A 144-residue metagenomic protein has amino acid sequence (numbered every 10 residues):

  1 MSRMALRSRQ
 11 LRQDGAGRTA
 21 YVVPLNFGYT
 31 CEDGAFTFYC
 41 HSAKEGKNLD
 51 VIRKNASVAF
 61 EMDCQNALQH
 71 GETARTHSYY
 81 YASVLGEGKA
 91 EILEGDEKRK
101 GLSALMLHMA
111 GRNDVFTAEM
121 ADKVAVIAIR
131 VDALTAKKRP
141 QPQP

Functional and structural regions predicted by a protein language model:
M1-A5, I52-R53: Soluble sensory domains of the PAS superfamily and closely related sensory modules
M1-R3, A16, H77, A118: Residues embedded in well-ordered secondary-structure elements
R3-K44: Short beta-strand segments
S8-Q10, V23, G34-F36, K54-V58 (+2 more regions): A generic structural signal for short beta-strands and their flanking turns/coil linkers
Q13, E61, A128-R130: A structural signal for short, well-ordered beta-strand segments and their strand-loop junctions that often border
G17-P24, E45-K54, G86-L93: A broad, low-specificity signal for short, low-complexity segments enriched in glycine/proline and polar/charged
G28-A67: A short mixed-secondary-structure module that forms the rim of ligand-binding clefts
Q65-P144: Charged, gly/pro-rich active-site loop segments
